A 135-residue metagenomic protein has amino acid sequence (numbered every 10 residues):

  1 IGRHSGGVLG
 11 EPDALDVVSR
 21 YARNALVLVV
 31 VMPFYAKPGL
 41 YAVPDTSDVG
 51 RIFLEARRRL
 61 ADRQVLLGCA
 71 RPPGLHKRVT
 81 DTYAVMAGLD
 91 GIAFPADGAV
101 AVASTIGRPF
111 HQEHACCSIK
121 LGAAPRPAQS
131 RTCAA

Functional and structural regions predicted by a protein language model:
G2-D13: Canonical radical SAM enzyme core domain
D13-A135: Auxiliary Fe-S-binding modules of radical SAM enzymes
